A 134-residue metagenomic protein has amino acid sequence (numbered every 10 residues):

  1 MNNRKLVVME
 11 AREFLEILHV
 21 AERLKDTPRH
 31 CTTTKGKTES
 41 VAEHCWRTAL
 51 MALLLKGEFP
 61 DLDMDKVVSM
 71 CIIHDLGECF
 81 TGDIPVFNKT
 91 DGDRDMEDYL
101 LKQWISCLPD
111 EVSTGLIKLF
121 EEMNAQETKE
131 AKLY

Functional and structural regions predicted by a protein language model:
N2-Y134: Alpha-helical, largely C-terminal catalytic domains that coordinate divalent metal ions via clustered Asp/Glu/His
